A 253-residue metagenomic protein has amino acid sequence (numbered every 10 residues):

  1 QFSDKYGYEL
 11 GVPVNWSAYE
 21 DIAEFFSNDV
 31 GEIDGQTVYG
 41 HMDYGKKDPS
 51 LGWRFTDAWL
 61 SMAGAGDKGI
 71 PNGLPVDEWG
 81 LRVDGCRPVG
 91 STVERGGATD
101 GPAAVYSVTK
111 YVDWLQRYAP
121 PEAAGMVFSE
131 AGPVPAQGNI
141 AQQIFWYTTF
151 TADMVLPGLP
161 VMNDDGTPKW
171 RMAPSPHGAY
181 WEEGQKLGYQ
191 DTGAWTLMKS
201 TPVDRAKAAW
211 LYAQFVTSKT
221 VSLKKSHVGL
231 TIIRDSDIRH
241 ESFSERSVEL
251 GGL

Functional and structural regions predicted by a protein language model:
Q1-E9, E20-I22, D43-S91, G184-M198: Periplasmic solute-binding protein
W16-S27, S61-G125, S175: Glycine-centered hinge/linker elements that transmit conformational signals in sensory and ligand-binding systems
E20-N28, S129-Q143: Short helices/loops that flank or line small-molecule/ion binding pockets
S27-G45, S218-G229: Bilobed periplasmic-binding protein-like "clamshell/Venus-flytrap" ligand-binding domains
G40-D43, A141-F145, R171-P174, W195-L197: Structural recognition of the beta-strand scaffold that forms the well-ordered cores of secreted hydrolase catalytic
Q116-A119, P157-E241: Extracytoplasmic/periplasmic substrate-recognition and gating elements
F128, F145-F150, P174-P176, G193: Beta->alpha turn/N-cap motifs
G252-L253: C-terminal capping/gating helix-and-loop segments adjacent to ligand/active sites or protein-protein/ligand interfaces
